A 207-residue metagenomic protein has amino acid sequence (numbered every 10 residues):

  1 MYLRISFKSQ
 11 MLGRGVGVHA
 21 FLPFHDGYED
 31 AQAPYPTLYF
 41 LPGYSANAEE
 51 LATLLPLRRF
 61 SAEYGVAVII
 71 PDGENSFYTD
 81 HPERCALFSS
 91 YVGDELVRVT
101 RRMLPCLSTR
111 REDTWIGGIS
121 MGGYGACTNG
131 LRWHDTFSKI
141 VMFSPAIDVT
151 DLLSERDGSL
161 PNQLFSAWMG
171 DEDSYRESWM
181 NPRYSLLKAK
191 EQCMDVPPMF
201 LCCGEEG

Functional and structural regions predicted by a protein language model:
M1-G207: Non-catalytic cap/lid and distal C-terminal segments of serine-dependent acyl enzymes
